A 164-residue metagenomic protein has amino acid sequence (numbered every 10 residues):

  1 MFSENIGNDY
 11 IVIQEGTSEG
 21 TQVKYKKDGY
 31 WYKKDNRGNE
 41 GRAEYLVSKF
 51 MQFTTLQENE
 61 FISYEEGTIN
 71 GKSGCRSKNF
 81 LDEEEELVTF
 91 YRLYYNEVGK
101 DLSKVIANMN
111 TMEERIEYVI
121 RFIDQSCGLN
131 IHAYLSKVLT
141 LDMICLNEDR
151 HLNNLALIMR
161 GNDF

Functional and structural regions predicted by a protein language model:
M1-S103: Conserved ATP-binding subdomain of kinase catalytic cores across diverse folds
N96-F122: Amphipathic, charge-rich alpha-helical segments that serve as recognition/docking helices
E114-F164: Conserved kinase catalytic-core segment
